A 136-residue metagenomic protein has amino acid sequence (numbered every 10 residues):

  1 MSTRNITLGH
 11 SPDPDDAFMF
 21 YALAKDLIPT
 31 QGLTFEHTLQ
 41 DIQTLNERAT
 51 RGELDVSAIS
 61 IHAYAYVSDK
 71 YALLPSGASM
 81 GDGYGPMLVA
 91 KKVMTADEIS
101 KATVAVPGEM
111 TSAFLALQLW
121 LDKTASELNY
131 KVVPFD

Functional and structural regions predicted by a protein language model:
M1-T3, I42: Domain-level signature for proteins that mediate thiol-based redox and metal-cofactor handling
R4, Y66-S76: Ligand-binding "clamshell"
N5-K25, P86-D136: Bilobed "Venus flytrap"/periplasmic-binding protein-like clamshell domains and structurally analogous long
L27-H37: Membrane-interface helix-loop junction between the first two transmembrane segments
T30-G32, Q43-G52: N-terminal beta-loop-helix "entrance" segment that forms/cooperates in small-molecule cofactor or anionic ligand
E36-E47, S126-D136: Short helix-initiation/N-cap motifs at beta->coil->alpha
D41-Q43, G52-A65: Beta->alpha turn/N-cap motifs
L73-G85: Short Pro/Gly-enriched coil loops immediately N-terminal to beta-strands
